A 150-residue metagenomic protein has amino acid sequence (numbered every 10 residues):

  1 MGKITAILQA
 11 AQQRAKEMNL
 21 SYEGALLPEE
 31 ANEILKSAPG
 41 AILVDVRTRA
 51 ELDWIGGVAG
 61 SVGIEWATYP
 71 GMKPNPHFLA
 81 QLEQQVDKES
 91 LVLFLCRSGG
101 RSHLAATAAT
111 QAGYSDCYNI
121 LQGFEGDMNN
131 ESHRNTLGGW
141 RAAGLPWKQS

Functional and structural regions predicted by a protein language model:
M1-A41, R49-L91, S102-S150: Rhodanese-like catalytic fold shared by cysteine-dependent sulfurtransferases and DSP/PTP-type phosphatases
D45, G99: Conserved G/P- and acidic residue-centered "switch" motifs that form tight phosphate/ATP-binding loops in soluble
F94-L95: Short, surface-exposed ligand- or partner-binding patches at beta-edge/loop junctions that are enriched in aromatics
